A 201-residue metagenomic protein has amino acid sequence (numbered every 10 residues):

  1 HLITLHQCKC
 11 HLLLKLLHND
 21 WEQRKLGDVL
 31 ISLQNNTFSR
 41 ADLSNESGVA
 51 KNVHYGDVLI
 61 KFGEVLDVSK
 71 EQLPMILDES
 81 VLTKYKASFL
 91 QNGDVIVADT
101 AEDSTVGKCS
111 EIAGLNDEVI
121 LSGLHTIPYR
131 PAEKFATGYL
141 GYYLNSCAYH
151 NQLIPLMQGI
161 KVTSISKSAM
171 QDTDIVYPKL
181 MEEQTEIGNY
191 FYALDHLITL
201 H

Functional and structural regions predicted by a protein language model:
H1-Q23, T173, L180-H201: Amphipathic alpha-helical segments with low aromatic content
K15, S39-R40, T83-K84, L115 (+1 more regions): Short, solvent-exposed loop/turn positions at domain surfaces that link secondary-structure elements or cap domain
K15-T37, D42, V49, M181: Non-catalytic DNA-recognition/assembly elements of restriction-modification systems
G27-L30, D42-S80: DNA target-recognition patches
R40, V119-T126, M157-E183: A short glycine-rich beta-alpha junction/loop motif
H54-V58, E71-N145: A short beta-sheet element
